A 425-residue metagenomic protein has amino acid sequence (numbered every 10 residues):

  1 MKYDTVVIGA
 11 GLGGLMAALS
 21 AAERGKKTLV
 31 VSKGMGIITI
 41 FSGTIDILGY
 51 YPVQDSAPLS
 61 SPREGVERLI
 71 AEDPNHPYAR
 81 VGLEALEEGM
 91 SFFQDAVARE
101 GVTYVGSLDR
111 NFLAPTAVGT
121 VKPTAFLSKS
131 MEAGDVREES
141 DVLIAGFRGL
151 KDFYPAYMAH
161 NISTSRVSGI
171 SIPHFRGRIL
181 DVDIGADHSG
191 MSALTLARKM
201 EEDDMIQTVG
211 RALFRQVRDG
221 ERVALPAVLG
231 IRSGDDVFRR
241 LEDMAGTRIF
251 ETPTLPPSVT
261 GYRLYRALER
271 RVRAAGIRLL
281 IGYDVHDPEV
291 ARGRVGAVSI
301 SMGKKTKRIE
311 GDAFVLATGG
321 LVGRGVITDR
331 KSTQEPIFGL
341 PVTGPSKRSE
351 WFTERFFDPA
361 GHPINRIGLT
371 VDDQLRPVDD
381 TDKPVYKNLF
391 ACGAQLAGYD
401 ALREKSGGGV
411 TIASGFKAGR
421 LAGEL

Functional and structural regions predicted by a protein language model:
M1-A79, E84-E87, D95-L425: Residues forming the flavin
